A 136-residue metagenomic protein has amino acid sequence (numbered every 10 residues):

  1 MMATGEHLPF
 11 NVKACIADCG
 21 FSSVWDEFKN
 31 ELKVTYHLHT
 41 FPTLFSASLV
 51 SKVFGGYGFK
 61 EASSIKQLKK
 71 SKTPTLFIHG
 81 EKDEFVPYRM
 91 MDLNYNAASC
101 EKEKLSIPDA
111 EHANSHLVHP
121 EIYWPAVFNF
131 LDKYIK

Functional and structural regions predicted by a protein language model:
M2-G58: Hydrolase active-site cap/lid region
S51-Q67, T73: Active-site nucleophile elbow and catalytic-triad environment of alpha/beta-hydrolase enzymes
S64, T73, P87-N96: Short alpha-helix in the alpha/beta-hydrolase fold that links the catalytic acid
K70-K72, F77-H79, D83: Short beta-strand/loop motif that positions the catalytic acidic residue of the alpha/beta-hydrolase fold
E81-V86, A113-N114: Acidic catalytic loop of the alpha/beta-hydrolase fold
Y95-S115, P120, A126: Catalytic histidine neighborhood in serine/cysteine hydrolases with alpha/beta-hydrolase-type architecture
V127, L131: Hydrophobic "lid"/C-terminal helical patch of Rossmann-like NAD(P)-dependent dehydrogenase/epimerase domains
K133-K136: Alpha/beta-hydrolase-fold serine-hydrolase catalytic core, especially in secreted/extracellular enzymes
